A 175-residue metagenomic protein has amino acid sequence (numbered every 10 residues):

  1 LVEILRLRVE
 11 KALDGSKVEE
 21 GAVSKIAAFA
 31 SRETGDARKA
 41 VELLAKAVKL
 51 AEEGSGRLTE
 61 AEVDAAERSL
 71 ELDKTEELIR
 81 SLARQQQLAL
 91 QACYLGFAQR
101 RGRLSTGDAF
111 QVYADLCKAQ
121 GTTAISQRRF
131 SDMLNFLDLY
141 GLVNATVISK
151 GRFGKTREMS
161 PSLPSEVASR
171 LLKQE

Functional and structural regions predicted by a protein language model:
L1-T34: Conserved small helical "lid"/interfacial subdomain of P-loop NTPases
I4, R32-G35, S81-R84, L88: P-loop NTPase nucleotide-binding module
E20, E33-V48, G56-T59: The conserved phosphate-sensing helix
E20-A27, V41-L44, Q127-S131: Short, well-structured alpha-helical segments
F29, L50, A92-G96, V112: Short amphipathic alpha-helical elements of helix-turn-helix/winged-helix folds
L50-T75: Conserved C-terminal helix/linker of AAA+ ATPases
L72-R103: Short alpha-helical segments that sit at the start of domains
R100-E175: Terminal-proximal interaction/regulatory segments of ATP-powered molecular machines
